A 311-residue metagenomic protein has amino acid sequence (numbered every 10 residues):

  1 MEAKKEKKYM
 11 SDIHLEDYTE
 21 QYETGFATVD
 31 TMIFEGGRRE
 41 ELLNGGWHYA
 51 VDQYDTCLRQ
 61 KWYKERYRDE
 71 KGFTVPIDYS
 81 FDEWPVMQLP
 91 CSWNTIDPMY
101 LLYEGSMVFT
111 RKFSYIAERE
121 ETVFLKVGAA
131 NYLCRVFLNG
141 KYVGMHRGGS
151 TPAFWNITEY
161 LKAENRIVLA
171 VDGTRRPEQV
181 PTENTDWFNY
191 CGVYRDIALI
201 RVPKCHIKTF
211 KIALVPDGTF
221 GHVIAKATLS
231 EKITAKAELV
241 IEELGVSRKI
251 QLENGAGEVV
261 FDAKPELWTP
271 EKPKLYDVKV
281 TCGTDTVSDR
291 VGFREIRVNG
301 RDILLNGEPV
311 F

Functional and structural regions predicted by a protein language model:
M1-F311: Secreted/periplasmic carbohydrate-active enzymes, especially glycoside hydrolases
